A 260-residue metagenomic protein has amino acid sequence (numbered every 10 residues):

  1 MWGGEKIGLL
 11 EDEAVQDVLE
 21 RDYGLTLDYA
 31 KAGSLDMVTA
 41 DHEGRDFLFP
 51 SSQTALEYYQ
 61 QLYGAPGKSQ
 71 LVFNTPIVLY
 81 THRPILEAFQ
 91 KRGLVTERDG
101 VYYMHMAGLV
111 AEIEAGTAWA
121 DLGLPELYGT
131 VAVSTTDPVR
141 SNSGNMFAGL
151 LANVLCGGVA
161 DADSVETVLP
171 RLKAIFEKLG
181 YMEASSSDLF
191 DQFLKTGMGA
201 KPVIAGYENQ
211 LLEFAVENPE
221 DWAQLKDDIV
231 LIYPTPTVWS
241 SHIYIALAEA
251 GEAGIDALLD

Functional and structural regions predicted by a protein language model:
M1-G129, D137: N-terminal segment of the mature folded domain
Y23-T26, R45, G129-A132, M198-P202 (+1 more regions): Loop/turn elements at helix/coil->beta-strand transitions in domains of secreted/extracellular proteins
Q70-L79, L169-L179, E183-A184, W222-E252: Periplasmic-binding protein-like
A107-R140, P170-S187, G199: Alpha-helix-centered segments that form part of catalytic cores
S141-N145: Transmembrane-helix bundle segments that line or gate the permeation/cavity pathway in multi-pass membrane proteins
M146-V230: Ligand-binding pocket segment of bilobal, Venus flytrap-like solute-binding proteins
A250-D260: Short amphipathic alpha-helical coupling segments at ligand-binding clamshell hinges and other catalytic/signaling
